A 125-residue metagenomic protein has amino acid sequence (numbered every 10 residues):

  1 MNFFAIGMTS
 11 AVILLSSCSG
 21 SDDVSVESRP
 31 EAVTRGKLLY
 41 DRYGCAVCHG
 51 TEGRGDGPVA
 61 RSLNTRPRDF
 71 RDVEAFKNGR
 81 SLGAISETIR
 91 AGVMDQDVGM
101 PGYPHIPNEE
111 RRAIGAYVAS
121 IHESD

Functional and structural regions predicted by a protein language model:
M1-G7: Bacterial N-terminal signal peptides that target proteins for export
L14-S17: C-terminal motif of bacterial Sec signal peptides marking the signal peptidase cleavage site
S19, C48-G55, R90, P104-H105 (+1 more regions): Detector for the c-type heme attachment site
S19-D41, N78, D125: Electrostatic cytochrome c docking/interface patches
R29-R54, A60-R61: Sequence/structural segment immediately N-terminal to covalent heme-attachment motifs in c-type and related
R68, T88-G115: Axial heme c-ligation environment in periplasmic c-type cytochrome domains
D72-A75: Second-shell loop/turn segments in exported
